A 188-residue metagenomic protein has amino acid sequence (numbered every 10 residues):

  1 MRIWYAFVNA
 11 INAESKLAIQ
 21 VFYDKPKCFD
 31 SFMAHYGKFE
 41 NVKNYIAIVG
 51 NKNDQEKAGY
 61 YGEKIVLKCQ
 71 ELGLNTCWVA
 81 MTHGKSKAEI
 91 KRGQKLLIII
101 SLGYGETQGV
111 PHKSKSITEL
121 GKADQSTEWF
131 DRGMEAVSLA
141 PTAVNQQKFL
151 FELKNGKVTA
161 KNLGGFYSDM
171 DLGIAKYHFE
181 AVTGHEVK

Functional and structural regions predicted by a protein language model:
M1-K188: Acidic, surface-exposed loops and disordered segments
